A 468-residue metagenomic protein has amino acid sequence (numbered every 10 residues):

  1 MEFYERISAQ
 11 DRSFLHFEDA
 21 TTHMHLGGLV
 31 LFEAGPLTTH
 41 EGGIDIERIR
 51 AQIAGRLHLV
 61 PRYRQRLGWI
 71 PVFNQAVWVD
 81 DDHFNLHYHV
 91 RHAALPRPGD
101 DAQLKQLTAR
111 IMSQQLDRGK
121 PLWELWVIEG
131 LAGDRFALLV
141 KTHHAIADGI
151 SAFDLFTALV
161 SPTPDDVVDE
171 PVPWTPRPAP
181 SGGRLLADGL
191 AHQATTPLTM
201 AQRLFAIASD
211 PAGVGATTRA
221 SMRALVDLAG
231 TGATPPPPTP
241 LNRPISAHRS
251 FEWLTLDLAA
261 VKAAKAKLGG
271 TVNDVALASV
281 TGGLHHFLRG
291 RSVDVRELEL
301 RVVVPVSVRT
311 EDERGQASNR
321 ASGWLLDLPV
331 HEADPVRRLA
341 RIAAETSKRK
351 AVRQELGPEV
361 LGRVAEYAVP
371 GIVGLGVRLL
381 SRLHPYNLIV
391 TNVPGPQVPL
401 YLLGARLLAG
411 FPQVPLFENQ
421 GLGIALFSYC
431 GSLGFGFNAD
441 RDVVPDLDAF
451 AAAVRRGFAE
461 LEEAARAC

Functional and structural regions predicted by a protein language model:
M1-R12, G27-I44, R48-Q420, I424-C468: Soluble acyl-CoA-dependent acyltransferase catalytic core bearing the H(X)4D motif
A9-T21: Acidic, low-complexity proline/glycine-rich segments
